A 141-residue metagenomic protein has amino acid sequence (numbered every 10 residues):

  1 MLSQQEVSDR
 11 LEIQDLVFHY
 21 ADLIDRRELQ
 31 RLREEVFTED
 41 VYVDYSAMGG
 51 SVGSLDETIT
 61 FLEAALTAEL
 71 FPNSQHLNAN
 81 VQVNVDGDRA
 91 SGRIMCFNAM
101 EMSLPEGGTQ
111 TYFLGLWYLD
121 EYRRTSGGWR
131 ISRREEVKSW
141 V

Functional and structural regions predicted by a protein language model:
M1-R31, E35: Short, low-complexity N-terminal intrinsically disordered segments enriched in polar/charged residues
S3, V7, G49-V52, T109: Charge-dense, low-complexity intrinsically disordered segments
L11-E12, L62, E101: Generic signal for short, ordered secondary-structure residues within or immediately flanking folded domains
R26-N98: A solvent-exposed, acidic/Ser-Thr-rich amphipathic alpha-helical stretch
L66-V141: A beta-strand edge to alpha-helix "cap/lid" segment located at domain peripheries
